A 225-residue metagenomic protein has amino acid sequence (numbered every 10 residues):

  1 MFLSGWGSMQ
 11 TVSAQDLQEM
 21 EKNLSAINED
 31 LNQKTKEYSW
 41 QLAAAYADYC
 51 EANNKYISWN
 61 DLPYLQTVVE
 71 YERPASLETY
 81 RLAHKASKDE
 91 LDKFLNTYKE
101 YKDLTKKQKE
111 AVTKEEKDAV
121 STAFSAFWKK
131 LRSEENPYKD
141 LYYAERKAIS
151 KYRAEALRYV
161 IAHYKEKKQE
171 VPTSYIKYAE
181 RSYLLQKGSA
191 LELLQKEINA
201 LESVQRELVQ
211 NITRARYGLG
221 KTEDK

Functional and structural regions predicted by a protein language model:
M1-Q15: Classical Sec-dependent N-terminal signal peptides that target proteins to the secretory pathway
S13, L17-M20, L24, V69 (+6 more regions): Amphipathic alpha-helical coiled-coil segments and their boundaries
S13-T67, P74, E78: Immediate post-signal-peptide N-terminus of mature secreted/exported proteins
M20, L24-I27, L31-K34, Y38 (+8 more regions): The feature captures the hydrophobic core positions of alpha-helical coiled-coils
K34, Q41, A45-D48, A52 (+10 more regions): Hydrophobic stripe of amphipathic alpha-helices that form coiled-coil interfaces
A75-K107: Long amphipathic alpha-helical segments with strong coiled-coil/leucine-zipper propensity
Y98, K102-E180: Extended amphipathic alpha-helical interaction segments
V171-K225: C-terminal amphipathic alpha-helix
